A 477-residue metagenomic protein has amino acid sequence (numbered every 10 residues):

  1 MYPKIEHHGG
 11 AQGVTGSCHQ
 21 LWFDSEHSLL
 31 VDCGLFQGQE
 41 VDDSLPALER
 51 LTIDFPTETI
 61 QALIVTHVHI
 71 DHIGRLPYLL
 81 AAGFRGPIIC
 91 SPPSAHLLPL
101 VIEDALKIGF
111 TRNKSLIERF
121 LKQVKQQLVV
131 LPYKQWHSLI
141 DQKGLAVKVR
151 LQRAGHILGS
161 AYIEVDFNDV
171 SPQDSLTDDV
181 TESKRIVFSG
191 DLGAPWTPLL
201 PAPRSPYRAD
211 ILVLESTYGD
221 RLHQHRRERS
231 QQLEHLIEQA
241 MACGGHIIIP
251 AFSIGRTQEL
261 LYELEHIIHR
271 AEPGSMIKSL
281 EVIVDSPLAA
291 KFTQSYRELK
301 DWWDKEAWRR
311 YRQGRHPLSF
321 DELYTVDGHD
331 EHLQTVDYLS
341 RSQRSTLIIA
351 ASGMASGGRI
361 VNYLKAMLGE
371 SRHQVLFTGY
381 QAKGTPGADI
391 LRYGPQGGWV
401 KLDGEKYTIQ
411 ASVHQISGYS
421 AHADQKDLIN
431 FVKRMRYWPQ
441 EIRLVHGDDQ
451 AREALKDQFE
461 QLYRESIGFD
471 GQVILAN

Functional and structural regions predicted by a protein language model:
Y2-I53, Q61-A62, Y162-N168, P172-S189 (+2 more regions): Conserved beta-strand hairpin/beta-sheet module of binuclear metal-dependent hydrolase folds, prominently
A11-G13, F23-G86, C90-L128, A194-P201 (+3 more regions): Pre-active-site segment of Zn-dependent metallo-hydrolases
V31-C33, I60-H69, L76, I89-S91 (+11 more regions): Active-site neighborhood of phospho(di)ester-bond hydrolases with catalytic His/Asp-centered motifs
G34-Q37, S183-S189, S216-Q224, A251 (+3 more regions): Acidic/glycine-enriched edge-of-secondary-structure segments
P99-S160, K300-S342: Metallo-beta-lactamase
G155-S160, N168-P172, L176, S183-D210 (+5 more regions): Active-site-proximal loop/helix segments of hydrolase catalytic cores
Y162, G193-D285, Q374-G379, W399-Y463: Cap/insert and terminal regions of metallo-dependent hydrolase folds
E234-P386, K401: Hard-cation-handling environments
